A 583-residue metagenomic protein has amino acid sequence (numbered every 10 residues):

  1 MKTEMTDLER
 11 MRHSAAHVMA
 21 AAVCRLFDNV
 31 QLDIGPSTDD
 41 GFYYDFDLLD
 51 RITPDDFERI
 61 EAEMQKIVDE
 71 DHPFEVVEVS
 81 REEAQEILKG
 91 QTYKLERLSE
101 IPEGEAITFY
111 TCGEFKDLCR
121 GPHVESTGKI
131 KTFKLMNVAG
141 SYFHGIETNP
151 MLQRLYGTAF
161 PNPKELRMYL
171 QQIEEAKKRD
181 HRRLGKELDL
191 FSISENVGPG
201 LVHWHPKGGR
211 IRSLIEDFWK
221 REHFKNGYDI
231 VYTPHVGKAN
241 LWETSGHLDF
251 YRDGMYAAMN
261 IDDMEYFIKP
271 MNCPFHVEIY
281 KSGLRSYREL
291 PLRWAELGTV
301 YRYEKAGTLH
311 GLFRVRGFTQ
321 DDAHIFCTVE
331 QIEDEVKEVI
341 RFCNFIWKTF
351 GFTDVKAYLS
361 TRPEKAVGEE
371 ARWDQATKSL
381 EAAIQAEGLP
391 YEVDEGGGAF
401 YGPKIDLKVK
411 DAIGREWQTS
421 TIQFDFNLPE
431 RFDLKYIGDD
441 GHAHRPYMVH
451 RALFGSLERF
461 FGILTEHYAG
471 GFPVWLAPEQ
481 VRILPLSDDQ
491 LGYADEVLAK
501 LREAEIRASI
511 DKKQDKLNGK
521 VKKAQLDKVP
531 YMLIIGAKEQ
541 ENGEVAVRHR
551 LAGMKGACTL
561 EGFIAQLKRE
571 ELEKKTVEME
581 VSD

Functional and structural regions predicted by a protein language model:
M1-Q31, D39, D45-D583: NTP/phosphate- and nucleic-acid-binding module
